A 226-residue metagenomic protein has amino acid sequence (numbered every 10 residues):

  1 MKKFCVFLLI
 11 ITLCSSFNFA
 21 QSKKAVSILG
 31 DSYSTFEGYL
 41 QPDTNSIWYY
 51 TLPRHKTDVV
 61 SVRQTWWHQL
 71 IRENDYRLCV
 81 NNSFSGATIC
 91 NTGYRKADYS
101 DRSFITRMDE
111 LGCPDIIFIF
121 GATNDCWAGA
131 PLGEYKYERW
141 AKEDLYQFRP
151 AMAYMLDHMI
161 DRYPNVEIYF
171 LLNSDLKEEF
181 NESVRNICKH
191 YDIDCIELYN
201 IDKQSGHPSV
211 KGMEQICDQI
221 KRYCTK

Functional and structural regions predicted by a protein language model:
F4-C14: Sec-dependent N-terminal signal peptides
N18-S22: Boundary at the C-terminal end of the N-terminal hydrophobic targeting segment
A25, Y39-P42, S46-G133: Conserved SGNH/GDSL esterase-like catalytic core that processes O-acyl groups on lipids and polysaccharides
L29-G30, L171: Short hydrophobic segments within beta-strands
D31-S32, T123: Active-site metal-binding loops of divalent metal-dependent hydrolases
Y33-S34, G212: Short active-site segment of divalent metal-dependent hydrolases/proteases that encodes the spacing between
D98-K226: Alpha-helical cap/lid subdomain in secreted, periplasmic, or secretory-pathway luminal O-acyl-processing enzymes
